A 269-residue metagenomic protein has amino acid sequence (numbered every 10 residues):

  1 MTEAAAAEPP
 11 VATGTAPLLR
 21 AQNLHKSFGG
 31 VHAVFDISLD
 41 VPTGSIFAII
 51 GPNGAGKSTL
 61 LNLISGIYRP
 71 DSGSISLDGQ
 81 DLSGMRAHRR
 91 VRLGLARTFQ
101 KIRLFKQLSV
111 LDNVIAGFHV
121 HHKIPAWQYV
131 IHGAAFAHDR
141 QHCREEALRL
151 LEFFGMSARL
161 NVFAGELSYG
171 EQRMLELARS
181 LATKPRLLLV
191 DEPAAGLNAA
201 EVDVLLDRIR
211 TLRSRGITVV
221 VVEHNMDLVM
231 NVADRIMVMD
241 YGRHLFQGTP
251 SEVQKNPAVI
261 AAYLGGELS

Functional and structural regions predicted by a protein language model:
T2-S269: Glycine-rich phosphate-binding loops of nucleotide-dependent enzymes
